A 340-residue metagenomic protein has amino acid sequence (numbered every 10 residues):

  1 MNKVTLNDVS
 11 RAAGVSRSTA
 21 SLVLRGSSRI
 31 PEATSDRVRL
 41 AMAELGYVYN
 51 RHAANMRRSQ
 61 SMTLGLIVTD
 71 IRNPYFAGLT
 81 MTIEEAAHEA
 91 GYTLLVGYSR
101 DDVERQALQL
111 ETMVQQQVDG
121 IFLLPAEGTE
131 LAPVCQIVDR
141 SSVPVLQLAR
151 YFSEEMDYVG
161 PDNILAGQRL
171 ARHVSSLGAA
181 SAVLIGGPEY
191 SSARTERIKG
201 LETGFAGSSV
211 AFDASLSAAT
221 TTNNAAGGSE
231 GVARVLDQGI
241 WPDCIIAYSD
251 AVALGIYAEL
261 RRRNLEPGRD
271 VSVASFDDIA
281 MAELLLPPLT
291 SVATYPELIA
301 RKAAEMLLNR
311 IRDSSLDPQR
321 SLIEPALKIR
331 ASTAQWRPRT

Functional and structural regions predicted by a protein language model:
M1-M62, R337: N-terminal helix-turn-helix DNA-binding module of bacterial transcription factors
M1-T5, A43-M81, E89-A90, R100-D102 (+1 more regions): N-terminal helix-turn-helix/winged-helix DNA-binding helices and compositionally similar short basic alpha-helical
T19-L22, M56-R72, H173, S181-P188: Short beta-strand segments enriched in small/hydrophobic residues
R51, T69-G78, V96-R105, E127 (+6 more regions): Hinge/beta->alpha junction and helix N-cap segments in small-molecule ligand-binding domains
L64, V145, L201, D270-V271 (+1 more regions): Structural signal for hydrophobic
E85-L131: Central regulatory/effector-binding core of bacterial HTH transcription factors
D101, L123-R169, Y190, A251 (+2 more regions): Flexible loop/hinge segments that line or gate small-molecule binding clefts
A233, Q238-T340: Flexible loop/turn connectors
